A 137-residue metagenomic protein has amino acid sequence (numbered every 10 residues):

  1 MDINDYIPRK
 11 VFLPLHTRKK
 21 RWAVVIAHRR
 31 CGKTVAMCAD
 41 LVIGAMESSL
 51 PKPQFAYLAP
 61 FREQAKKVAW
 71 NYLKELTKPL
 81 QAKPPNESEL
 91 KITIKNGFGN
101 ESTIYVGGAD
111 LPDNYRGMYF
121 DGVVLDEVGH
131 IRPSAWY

Functional and structural regions predicted by a protein language model:
M1-Y137: Phosphate/NTP-binding elements of NTP-utilizing enzymes
